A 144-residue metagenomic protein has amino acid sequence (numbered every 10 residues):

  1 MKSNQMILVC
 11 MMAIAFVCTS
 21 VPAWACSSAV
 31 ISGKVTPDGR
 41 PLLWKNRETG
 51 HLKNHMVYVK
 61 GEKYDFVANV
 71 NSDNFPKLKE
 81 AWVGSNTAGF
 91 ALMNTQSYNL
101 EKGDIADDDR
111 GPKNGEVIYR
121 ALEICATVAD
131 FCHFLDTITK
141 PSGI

Functional and structural regions predicted by a protein language model:
M1-C10: Bacterial N-terminal signal peptides that target proteins for export
Q5, E48-G50, E123: Sequence-pattern detector for short linear motifs and compositional/periodic biases rather than a specific fold
Q5, S20-P22: Serine/proline-rich low-complexity intrinsically disordered segments, especially terminal tails, linkers
V9-T19: Bacterial N-terminal signal peptides
A15-V17, V35, G84, F131: A generic structural signal for short, solvent-exposed coil/turn residues that cap or connect secondary-structure
W24-K113, T137-I144: A contiguous strand-loop segment
G115-I144: A surface/extracellular/periplasmic glyco- and lipid-processing/surface-interacting theme
